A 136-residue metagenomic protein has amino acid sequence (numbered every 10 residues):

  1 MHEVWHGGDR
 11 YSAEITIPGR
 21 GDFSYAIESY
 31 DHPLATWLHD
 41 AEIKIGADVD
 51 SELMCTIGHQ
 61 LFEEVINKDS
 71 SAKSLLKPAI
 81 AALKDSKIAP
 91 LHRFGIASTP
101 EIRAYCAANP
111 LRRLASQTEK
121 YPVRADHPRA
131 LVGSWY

Functional and structural regions predicted by a protein language model:
M1-Y136: N-terminal structural segment of carbohydrate-active enzymes
